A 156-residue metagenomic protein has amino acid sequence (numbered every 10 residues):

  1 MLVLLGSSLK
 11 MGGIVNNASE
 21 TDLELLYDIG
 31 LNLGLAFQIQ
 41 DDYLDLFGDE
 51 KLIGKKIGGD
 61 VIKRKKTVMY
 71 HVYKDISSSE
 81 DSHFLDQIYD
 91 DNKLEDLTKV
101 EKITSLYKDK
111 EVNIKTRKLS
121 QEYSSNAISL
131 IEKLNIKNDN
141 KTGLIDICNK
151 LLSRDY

Functional and structural regions predicted by a protein language model:
M1-Y156: All-alpha prenyltransferase/terpene-synthase fold signal
